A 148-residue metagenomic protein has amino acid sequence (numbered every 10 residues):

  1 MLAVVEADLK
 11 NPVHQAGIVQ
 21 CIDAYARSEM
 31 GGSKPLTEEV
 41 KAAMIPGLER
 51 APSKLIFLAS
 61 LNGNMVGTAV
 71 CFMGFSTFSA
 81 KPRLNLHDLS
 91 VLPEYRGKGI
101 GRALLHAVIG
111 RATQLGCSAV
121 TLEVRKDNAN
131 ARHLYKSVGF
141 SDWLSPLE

Functional and structural regions predicted by a protein language model:
M1-A16, Q20: Conserved N-terminal entry element of GNAT/NAT acetyltransferase domains
V19-P35: Helix-loop element at the rim of GNAT/NAT acetyltransferase active sites that forms part of the acceptor-substrate
K34-I56: Active-site rim helix/loop that mediates acceptor-substrate recognition in acyltransferases
I56-L58, N64-M73, N85, S90: Conserved beta-strand in the GNAT
N64, F75-L86, R96, G116: A conserved beta-turn-beta hairpin within the catalytic core of GNAT-like acetyltransferases that forms part
L92, A103-A119, S141: Conserved acyl-CoA
R96, S118-R132, E148: Conserved beta-strand-loop-alpha-helix junction that forms the acyl-donor binding cleft
R102, H106, K126-S145: Conserved active-site alpha-helix within GNAT-family acetyltransferase domains
